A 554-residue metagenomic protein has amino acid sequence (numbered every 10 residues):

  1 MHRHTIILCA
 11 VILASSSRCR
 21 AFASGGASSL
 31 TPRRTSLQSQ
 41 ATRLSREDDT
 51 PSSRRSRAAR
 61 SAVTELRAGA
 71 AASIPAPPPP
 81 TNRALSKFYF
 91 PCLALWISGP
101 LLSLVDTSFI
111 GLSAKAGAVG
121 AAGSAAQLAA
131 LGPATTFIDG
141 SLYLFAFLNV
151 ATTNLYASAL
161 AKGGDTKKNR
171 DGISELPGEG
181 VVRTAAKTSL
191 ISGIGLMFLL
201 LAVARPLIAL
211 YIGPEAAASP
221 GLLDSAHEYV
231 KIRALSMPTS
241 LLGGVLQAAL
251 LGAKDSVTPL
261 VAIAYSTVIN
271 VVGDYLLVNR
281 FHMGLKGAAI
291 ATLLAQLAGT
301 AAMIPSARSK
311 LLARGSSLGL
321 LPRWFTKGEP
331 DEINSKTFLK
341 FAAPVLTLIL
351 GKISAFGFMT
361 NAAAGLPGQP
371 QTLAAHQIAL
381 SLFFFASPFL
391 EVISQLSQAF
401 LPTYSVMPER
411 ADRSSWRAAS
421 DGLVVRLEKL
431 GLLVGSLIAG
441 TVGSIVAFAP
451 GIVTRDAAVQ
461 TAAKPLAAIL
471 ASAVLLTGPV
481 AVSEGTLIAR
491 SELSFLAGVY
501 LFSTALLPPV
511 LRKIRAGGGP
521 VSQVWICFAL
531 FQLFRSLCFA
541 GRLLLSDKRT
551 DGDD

Functional and structural regions predicted by a protein language model:
M1-L44: N-terminal chloroplast transit peptides
R57-Y89, G221-S225, A289-T292, M303-I353 (+2 more regions): Interhelical loop/hinge segments that connect adjacent transmembrane helices in multipass membrane
E65, G195-H227, K231, L437-K464: Short membrane-interface helical motifs at transmembrane helix boundaries in multi-pass membrane transporters
P78-N82, K115-A126, V257, T267-A301 (+5 more regions): Membrane-interface helix-loop junctions in multi-pass transport and translocation proteins
F90-N154, S236-S240, K336-M407, V434-I438 (+2 more regions): Transmembrane helix-bundle signature of multi-pass secondary active exporters and lipid flippases
S108, L144, M197-R205, L210 (+9 more regions): Membrane-embedded alpha-helical segments of multi-pass transporters/permeases
Q127-I194, G243-P259, L373-V446, V480-S491 (+1 more regions): Small-residue-rich hydrophobic transmembrane alpha-helices
A217-L246, V261, S381-A386, A457-S483 (+1 more regions): Alpha-helical transmembrane segments of multi-pass membrane proteins
